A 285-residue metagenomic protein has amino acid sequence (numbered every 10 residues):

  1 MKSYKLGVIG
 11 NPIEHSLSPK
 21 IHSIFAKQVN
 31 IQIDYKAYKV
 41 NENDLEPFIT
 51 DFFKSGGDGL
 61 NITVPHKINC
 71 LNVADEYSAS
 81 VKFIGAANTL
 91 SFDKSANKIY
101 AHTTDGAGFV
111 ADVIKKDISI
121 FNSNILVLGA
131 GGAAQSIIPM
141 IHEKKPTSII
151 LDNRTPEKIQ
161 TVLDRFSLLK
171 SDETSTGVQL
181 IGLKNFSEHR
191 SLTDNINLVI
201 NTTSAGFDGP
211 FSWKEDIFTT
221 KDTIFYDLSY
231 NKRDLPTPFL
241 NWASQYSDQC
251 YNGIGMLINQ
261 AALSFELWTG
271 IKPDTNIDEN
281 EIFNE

Functional and structural regions predicted by a protein language model:
K2-K116: Phosphate/diphosphate ligand-binding glycine-rich loop within oxidoreductases
G10, T103, V113, I118 (+3 more regions): Glycine-rich adenosine-cofactor-binding loop
D93, F207, I224-T275: Rossmann-fold NAD(P)-binding glycine/threonine-rich loop
E143-S148, Q245-Q249: Conserved S-adenosyl-L-methionine
P146-D172: NAD(P)-binding Rossmann-fold cofactor-contacting core
H189-S212: Rossmann-like NAD(P)-binding element
G206-F225: Rossmann-fold NAD(P) dinucleotide-binding segment
T275-E285: A short, charged, Gly/Pro-tolerant segment at domain boundaries
